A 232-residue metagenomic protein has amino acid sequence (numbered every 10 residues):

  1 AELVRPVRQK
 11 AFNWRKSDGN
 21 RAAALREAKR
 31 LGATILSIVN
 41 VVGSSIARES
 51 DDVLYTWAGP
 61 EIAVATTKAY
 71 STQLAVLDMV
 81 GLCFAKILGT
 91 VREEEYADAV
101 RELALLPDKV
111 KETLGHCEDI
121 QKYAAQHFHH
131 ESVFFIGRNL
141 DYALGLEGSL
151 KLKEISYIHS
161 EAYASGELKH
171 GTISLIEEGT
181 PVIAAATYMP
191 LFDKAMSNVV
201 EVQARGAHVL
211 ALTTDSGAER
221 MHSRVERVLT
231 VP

Functional and structural regions predicted by a protein language model:
A1-N20, V42, S50-P181: Active-site phosphate/pyrophosphate-binding segments
R21-A24, A195: Hydrophobic side chains in well-ordered alpha-helices
A23-A75, M79-G81, A85, G206-P232: Glycine-rich, acidic loop regions that bind phosphate or pyrophosphate groups
S37, F135, A184: Short catalytic-loop micro-motif centered on adjacent basic/acidic residues
S45, L144, K194: Phosphate- and divalent-cation-binding pockets in alpha/beta enzyme and binding domains that engage nucleotide-derived
H159-P232: Generic long, charged, amphipathic alpha-helical segments
